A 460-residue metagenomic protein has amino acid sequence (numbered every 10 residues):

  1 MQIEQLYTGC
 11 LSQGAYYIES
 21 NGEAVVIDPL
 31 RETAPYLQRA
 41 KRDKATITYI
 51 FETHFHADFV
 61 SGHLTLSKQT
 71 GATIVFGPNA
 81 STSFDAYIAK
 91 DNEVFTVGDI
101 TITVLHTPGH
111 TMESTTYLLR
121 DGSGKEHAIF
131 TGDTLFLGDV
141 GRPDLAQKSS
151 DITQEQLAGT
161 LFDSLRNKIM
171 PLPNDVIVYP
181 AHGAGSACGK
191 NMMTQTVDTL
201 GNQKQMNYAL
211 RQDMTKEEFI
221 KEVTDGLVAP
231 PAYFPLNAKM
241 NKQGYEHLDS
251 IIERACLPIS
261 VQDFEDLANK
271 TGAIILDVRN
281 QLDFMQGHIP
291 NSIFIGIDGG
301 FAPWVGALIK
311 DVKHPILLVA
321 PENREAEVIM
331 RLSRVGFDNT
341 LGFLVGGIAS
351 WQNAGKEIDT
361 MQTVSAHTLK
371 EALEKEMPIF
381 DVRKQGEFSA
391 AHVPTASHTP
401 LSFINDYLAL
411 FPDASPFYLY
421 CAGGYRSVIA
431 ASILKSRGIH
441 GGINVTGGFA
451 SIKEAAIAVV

Functional and structural regions predicted by a protein language model:
M1-T46, Y117-G132, L137-G138: Conserved beta-strand hairpin/beta-sheet module of binuclear metal-dependent hydrolase folds, prominently
Q2-L6, Y16-E19, F95-G124, A128-I129 (+3 more regions): Core dinuclear metal-dependent hydrolase active-site scaffold
I18, D28, H54, L66 (+8 more regions): Divalent metal-coordination and catalytic microenvironments
V26-I27, I47-H56, I74-N79, H106-G109 (+3 more regions): Active-site neighborhood of phospho(di)ester-bond hydrolases with catalytic His/Asp-centered motifs
P29-L30, F55, N79, T111 (+8 more regions): Active-site metal-binding loops of divalent metal-dependent hydrolases
T33-V75: Active-site metal-binding motif and surrounding structural segment of the metallo-beta-lactamase
T111-A229: Metallo-beta-lactamase
R142-D144, E155, N202-K239, Q243 (+2 more regions): Rhodanese-like catalytic fold shared by cysteine-dependent sulfurtransferases and DSP/PTP-type phosphatases
